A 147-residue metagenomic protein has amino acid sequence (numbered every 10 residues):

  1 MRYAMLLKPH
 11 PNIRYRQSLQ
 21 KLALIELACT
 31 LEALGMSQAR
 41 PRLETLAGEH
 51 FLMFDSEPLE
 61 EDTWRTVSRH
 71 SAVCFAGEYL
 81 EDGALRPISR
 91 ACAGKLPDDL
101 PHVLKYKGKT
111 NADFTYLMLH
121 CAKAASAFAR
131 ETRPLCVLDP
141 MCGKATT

Functional and structural regions predicted by a protein language model:
M1-G108, A112: Accessory substrate-recognition/RNA-binding modules or partner subunits associated with SAM-dependent
L117, C121, A125-T147: Conserved S-adenosyl-L-methionine
